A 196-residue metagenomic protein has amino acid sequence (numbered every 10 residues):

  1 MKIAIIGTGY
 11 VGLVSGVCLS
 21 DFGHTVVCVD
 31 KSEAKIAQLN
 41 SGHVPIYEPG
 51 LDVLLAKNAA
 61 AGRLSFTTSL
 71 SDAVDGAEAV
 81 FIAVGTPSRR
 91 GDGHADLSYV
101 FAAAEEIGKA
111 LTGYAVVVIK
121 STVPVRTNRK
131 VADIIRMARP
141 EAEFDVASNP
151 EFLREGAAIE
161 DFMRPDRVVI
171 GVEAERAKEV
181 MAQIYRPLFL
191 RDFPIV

Functional and structural regions predicted by a protein language model:
M1-V196: Structural/interface elements that position substrates and couple domains in central-metabolism enzymes
